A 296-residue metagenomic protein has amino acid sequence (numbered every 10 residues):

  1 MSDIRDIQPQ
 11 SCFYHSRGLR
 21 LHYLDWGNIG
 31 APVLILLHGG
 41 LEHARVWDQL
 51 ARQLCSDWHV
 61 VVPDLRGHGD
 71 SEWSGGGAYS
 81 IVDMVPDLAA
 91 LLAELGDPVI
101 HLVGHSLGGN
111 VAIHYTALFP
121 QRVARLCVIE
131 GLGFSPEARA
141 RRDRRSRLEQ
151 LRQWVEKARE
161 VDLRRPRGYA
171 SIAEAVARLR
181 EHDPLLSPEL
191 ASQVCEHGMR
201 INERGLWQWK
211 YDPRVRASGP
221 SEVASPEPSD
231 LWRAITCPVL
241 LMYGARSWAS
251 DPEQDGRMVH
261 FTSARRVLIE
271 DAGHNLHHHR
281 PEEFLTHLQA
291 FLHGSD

Functional and structural regions predicted by a protein language model:
M1-L34, C55-W58, G96-V99, G133 (+2 more regions): Alpha/beta-hydrolase fold catalytic core
R17, Q49, V61-L107, L118-F119 (+2 more regions): Active-site loop/oxyanion-hole signature of alpha/beta-hydrolase fold enzymes
L24-W73, G77, R257: Conserved HGGG/HGGXW glycine-rich cap/lid loop of the alpha/beta-hydrolase fold
V111-Y115: Hydrolases whose catalytic domains are alpha/beta-hydrolase-1, hotdog thioesterase, or metallo-beta-lactamase-like
A117, A124-G168: Flexible "cap/lid" loop of the alpha/beta hydrolase fold
P166-A245: Alpha/beta-hydrolase
S229-A272: Conserved loop-alpha-helix segment in the C-terminal half of the alpha/beta-hydrolase fold that carries the catalytic
A272-L285: Catalytic histidine-centered segment of alpha/beta-hydrolase-like enzymes
